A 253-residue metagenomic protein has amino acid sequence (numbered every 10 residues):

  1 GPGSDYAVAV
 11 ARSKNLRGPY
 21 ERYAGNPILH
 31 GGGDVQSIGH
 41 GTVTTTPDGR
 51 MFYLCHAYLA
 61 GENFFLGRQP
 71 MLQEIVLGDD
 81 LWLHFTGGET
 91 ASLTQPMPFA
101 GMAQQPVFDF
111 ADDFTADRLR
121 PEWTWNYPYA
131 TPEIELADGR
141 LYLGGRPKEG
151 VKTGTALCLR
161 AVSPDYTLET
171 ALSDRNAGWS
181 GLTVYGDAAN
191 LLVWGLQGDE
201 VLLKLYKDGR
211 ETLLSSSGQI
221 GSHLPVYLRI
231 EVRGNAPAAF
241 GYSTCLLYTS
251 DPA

Functional and structural regions predicted by a protein language model:
G1-G3, R50-L59, F114, F240: Hydrophobic core segments of beta-strands in well-ordered, beta-rich domains
A11-G33, F85-T86: Blade-edge beta-strand/turn elements of extracellular beta-propeller and related beta-sheet repeat scaffolds
E89, T94-E122: Extracellular carbohydrate-recognition regions
R120-L141: Extracellular glycan-recognition surfaces and repeat-rich motifs
K148-D199: Secretory/extracellular carbohydrate-interaction modules and structurally similar beta-sandwich "look-alikes"
D208-Y227: Short, aromatic/His-centered strand-loop micro-motif at the edge of beta-sheets
V226-A238: Localized edge beta-strand/strand-to-loop motifs within extracellular or lumenal beta-rich domains
Y248-A253: Conserved small/polar residues in nucleotide/adenosyl-binding loops
